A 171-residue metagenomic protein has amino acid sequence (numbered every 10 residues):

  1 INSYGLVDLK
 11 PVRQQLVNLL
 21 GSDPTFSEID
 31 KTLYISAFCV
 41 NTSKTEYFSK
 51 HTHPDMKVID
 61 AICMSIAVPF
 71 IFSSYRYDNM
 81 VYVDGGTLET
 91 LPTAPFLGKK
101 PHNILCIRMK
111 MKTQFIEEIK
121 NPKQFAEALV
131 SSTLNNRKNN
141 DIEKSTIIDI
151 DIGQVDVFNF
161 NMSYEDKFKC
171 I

Functional and structural regions predicted by a protein language model:
I1-I171: Patatin-like phospholipase
